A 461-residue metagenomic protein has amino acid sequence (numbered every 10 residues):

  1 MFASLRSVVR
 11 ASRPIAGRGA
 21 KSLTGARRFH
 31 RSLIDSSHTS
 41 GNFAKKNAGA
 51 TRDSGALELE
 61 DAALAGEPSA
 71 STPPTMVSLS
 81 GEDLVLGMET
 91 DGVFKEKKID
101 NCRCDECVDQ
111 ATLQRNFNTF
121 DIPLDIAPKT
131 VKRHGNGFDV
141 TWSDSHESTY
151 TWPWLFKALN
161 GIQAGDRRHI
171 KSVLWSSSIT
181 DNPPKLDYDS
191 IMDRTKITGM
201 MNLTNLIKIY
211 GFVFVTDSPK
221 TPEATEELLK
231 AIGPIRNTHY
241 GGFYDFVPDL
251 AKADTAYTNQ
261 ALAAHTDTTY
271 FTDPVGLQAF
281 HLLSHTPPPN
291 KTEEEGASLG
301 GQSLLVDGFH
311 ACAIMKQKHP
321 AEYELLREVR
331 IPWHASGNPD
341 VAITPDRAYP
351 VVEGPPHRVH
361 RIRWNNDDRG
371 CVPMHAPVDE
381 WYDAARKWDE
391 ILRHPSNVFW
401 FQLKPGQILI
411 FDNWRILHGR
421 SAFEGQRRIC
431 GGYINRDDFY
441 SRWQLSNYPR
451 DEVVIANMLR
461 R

Functional and structural regions predicted by a protein language model:
F2-S12, A26-N205, A456-R461: Fe(II)/2-oxoglutarate
S172-F212, D217-S218, P222-I410, W414-R461: Active-site environment of non-heme Fe oxygenases that use a 2-His-1-carboxylate facial triad
